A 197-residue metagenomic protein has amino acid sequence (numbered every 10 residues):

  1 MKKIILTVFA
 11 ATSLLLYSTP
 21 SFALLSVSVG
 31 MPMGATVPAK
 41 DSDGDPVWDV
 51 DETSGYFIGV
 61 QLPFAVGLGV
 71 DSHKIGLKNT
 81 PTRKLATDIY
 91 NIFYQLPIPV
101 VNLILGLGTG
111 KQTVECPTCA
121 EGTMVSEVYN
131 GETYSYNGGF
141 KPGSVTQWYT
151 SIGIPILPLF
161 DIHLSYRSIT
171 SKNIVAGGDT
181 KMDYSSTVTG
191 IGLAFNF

Functional and structural regions predicted by a protein language model:
I4-S13: Sec-dependent N-terminal signal peptides
S21-T80, P99, T109-V114, N196: Short glycine/proline- and aromatic-enriched beta-strand/turn motifs that initiate or cap beta-hairpins
L24-S26, I154, Y184-F197: Outer-membrane beta-barrel "beta-signal"
V37-D49, H73-L85, V114-T133, G138-F140 (+1 more regions): Outer-membrane beta-barrel translocator domains and adjoining extracellular loop/strand segments of Gram-negative
P46-Y56, L62, K84-I92, P99 (+4 more regions): Residues that define the transmembrane beta-barrel architecture of outer-membrane proteins
I58, L68-S72, I92-Y94, L105-L107 (+3 more regions): Membrane-embedded beta-strands that build the outer-membrane beta-barrel scaffold
V66, V101-L103, I156-F160: Secondary-structure transition into beta-strands, especially the periplasmic turns and strand N-termini that construct
